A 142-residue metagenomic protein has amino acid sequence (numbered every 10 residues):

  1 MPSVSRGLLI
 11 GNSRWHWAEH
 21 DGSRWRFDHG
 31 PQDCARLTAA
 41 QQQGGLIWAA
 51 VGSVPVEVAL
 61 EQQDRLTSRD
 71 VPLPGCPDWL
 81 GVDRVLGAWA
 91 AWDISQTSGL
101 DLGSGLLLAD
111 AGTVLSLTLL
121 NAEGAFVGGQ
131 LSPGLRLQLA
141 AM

Functional and structural regions predicted by a protein language model:
M1-V4, W17-E19, T38-G45, V58 (+1 more regions): N-terminal secretory/membrane-targeting helices
M1-W25, A91, G103-F126, M142: Gly/Thr-rich phosphate-binding beta-strand-loop-beta motif of the actin/hexokinase/Hsp70
H20, G30, A49-V51: Acidic/polar N-terminal loop/beta-strand segments that form early-domain functional surfaces
W25-R26, T38-V82, N121-G129, G134: Short beta-strand-loop/turn "lid" adjacent to the catalytic site in phosphate-handling enzymes
Q32-A35: Short coil/turn segments at the loop-to-beta-strand junctions that recur within blades of beta-propeller repeat folds
V54-V56, S116, Q138: Short phosphate-engaging motifs
V71-L106: Conserved phosphate-binding catalytic cores of ATP/NTP-utilizing and phosphoryl-transfer enzymes
D83-T97, V127-M142: Glycine-rich phosphate-binding loop plus the immediately following alpha-helix
